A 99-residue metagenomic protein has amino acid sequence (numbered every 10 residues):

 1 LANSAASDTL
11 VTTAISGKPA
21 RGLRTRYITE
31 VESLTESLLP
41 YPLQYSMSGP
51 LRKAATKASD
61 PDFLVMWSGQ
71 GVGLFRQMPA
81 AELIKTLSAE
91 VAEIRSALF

Functional and structural regions predicted by a protein language model:
L1-F99: Conserved active-site-proximal phosphate/metal-binding subdomains
